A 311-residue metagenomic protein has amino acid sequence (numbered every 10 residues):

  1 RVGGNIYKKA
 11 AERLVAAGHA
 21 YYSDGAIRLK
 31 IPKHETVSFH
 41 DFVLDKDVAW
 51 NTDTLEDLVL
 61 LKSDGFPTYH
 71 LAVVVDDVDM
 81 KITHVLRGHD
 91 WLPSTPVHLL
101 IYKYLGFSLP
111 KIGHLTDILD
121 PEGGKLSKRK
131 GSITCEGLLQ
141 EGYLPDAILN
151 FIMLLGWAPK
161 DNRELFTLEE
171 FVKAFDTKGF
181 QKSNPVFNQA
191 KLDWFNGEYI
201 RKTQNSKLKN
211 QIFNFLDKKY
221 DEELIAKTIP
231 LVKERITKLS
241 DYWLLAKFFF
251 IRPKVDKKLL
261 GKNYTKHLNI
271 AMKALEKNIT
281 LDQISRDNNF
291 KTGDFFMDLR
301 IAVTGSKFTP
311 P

Functional and structural regions predicted by a protein language model:
R1-K9: Aromatic/His-enriched, Gly/Pro-containing loop or helix-boundary segments that lie immediately adjacent to catalytic
K9-K128, T134-L138, P159: Active-site cores that bind ATP or allylic diphosphates and position pyrophosphate for catalysis
V75, D90-L92, P96, L100-P311: Conserved nucleotide- and phosphate/pyrophosphate-binding catalytic cores in adenylate/nucleotidyl-handling enzymes
